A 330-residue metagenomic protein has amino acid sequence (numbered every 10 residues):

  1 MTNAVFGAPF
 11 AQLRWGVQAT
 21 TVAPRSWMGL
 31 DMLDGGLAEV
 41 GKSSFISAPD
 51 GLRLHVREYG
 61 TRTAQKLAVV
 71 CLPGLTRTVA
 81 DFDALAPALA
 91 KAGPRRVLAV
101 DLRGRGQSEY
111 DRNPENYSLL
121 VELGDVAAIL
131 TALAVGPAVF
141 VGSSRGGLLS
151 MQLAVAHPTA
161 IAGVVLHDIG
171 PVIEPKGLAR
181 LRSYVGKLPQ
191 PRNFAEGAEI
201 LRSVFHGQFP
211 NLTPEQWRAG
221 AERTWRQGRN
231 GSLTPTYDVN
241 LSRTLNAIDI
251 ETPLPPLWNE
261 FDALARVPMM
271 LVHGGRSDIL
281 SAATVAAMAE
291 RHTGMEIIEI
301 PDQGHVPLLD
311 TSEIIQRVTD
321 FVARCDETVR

Functional and structural regions predicted by a protein language model:
M1-V69, K91-R95, V135-G136, E313 (+1 more regions): Alpha/beta-hydrolase fold catalytic core
P49, D83-A86, A90-V141: Active-site loop/oxyanion-hole signature of alpha/beta-hydrolase fold enzymes
V70-G74, H273: The conserved beta1-alpha1 loop
G74-R77, S144: Active-site glycine-rich loops that stabilize anionic/oxyanionic intermediates across multiple enzyme folds
G136-P175: Conserved hydrolase catalytic core segment
R192-N246: Conserved alpha/beta-hydrolase catalytic His-Asp/Glu region
G228-E290: Conserved serine/cysteine hydrolase catalytic core
Q303-S312: Catalytic histidine-centered segment of alpha/beta-hydrolase-like enzymes
